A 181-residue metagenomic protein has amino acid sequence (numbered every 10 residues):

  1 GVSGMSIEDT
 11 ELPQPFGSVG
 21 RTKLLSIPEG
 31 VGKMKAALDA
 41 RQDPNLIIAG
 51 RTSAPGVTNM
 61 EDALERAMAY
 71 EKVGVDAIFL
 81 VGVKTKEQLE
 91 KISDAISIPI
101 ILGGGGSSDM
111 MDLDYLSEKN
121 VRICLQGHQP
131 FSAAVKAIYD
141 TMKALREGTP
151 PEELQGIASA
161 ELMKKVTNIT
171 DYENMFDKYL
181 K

Functional and structural regions predicted by a protein language model:
V2-H128, S132-A144, Y172, D177-K181: Alpha/beta enzyme core
L145-K181: Flexible C-terminal active-site loop/helix
